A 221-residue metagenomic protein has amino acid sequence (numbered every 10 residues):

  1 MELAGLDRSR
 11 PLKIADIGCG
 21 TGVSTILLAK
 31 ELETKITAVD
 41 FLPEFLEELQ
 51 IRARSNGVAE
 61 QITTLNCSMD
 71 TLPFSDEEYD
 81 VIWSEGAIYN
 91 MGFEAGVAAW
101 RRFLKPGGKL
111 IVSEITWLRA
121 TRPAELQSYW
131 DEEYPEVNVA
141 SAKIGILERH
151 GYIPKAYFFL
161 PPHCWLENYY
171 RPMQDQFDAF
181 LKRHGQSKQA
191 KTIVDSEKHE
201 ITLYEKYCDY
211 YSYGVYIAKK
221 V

Functional and structural regions predicted by a protein language model:
M1-R10: Conserved alpha-helix/loop element of class I SAM-dependent methyltransferases that forms part of the SAM/SAH-binding
A15-I17, T21-T71: Class I SAM-dependent methyltransferase SAM/SAH-binding core
D70-V81: A short acidic, Gly/Pro-enriched loop at the edge of an enzyme's catalytic core that lines a small-molecule cofactor
V81-E94: A short SAM/SAH-binding and catalytic strip from SAM-dependent methyltransferases
A95-K109: A short glycine-rich, Lys/Arg-flanked "PGG" loop and its adjoining helix->strand segment in the class I
I115-Y134: Short, glycine-/aromatic-enriched active-site segment of Class I SAM-dependent methyltransferases
E136-G151: Short alpha-helix
F158-V221: Conserved Class I S-adenosyl-L-methionine
